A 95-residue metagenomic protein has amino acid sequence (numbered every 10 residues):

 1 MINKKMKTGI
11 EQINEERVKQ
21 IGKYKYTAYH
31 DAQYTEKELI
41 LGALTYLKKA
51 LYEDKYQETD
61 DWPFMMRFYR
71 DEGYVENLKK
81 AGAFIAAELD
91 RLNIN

Functional and structural regions predicted by a protein language model:
I2-N95: Intrinsically disordered, low-complexity regulatory regions that flank transcription factor DNA-binding cores
